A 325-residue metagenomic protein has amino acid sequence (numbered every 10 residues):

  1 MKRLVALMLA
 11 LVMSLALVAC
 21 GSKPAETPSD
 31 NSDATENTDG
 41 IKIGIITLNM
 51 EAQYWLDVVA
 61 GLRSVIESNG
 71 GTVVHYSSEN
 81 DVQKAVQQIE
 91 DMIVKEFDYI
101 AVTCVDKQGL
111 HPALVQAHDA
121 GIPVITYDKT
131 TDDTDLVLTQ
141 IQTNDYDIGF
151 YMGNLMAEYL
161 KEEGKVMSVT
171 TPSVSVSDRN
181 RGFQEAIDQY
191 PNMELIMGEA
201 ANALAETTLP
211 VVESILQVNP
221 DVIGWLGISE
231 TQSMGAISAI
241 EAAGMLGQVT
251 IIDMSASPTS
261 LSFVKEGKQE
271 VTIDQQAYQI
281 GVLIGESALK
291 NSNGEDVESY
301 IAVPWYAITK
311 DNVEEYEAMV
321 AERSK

Functional and structural regions predicted by a protein language model:
K2-K23: Sec-dependent N-terminal signal peptides of Gram-positive bacterial secreted proteins and lipoproteins
C20-K325: A residue-level marker of the well-folded mature domains of exported/periplasmic proteins
